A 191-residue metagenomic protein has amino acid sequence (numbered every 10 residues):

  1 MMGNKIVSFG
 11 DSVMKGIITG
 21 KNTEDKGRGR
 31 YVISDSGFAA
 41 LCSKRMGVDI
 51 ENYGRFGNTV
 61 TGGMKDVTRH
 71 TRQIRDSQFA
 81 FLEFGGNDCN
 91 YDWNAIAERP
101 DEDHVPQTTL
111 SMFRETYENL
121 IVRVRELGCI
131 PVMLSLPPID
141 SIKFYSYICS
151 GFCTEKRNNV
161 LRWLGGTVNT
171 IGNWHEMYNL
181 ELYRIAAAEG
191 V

Functional and structural regions predicted by a protein language model:
M1-G54, H70-D76, A80: Serine-esterase "nucleophile elbow" of acetyl-processing enzymes
V13, G57, P138: Residue-level detector of flexible, active-site-proximal loop/helix-junction positions within diverse enzyme catalytic
G20-K21, M64, A95: Residue-level detector of alpha-helical segments with a strong bias toward transmembrane helices and their helix-loop
R55-F56, G85: Short strand-loop junctions, especially beta-strand C-caps/beta-turns that link beta-sheets to coils or alpha-helices
N58-T68: Structural motif
T68-V191: Alpha-helical cap/lid subdomain in secreted, periplasmic, or secretory-pathway luminal O-acyl-processing enzymes
